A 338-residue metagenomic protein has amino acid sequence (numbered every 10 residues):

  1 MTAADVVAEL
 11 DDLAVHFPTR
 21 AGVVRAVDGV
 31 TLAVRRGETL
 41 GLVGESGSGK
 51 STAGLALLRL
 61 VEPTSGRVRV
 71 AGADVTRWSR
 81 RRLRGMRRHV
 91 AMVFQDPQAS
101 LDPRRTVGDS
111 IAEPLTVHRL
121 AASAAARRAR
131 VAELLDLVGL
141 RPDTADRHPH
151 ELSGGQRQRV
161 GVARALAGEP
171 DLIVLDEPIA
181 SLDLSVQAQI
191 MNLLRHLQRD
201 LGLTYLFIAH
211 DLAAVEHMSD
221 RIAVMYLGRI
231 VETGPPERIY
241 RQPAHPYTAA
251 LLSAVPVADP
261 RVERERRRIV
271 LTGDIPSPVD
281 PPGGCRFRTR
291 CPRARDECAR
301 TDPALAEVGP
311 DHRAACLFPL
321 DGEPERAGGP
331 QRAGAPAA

Functional and structural regions predicted by a protein language model:
M1-R241, S253, A314, L320-A338: ABC transporter nucleotide-binding domains
A3-V6, V23, P235-A338: Short catalytic/signature loops enriched in Gly
